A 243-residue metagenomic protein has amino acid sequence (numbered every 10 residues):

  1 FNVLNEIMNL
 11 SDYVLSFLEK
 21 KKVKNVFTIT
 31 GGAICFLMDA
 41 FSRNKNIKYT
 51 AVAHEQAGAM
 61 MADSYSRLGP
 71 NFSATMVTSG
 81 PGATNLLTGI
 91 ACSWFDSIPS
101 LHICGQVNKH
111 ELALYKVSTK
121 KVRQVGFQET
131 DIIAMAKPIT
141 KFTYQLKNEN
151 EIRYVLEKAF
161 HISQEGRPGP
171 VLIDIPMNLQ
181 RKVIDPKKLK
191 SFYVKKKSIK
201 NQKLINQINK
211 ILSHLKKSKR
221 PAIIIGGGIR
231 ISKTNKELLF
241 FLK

Functional and structural regions predicted by a protein language model:
L4-K243: N-terminal alpha/beta PP-like core and its mobile active-site loop of ThDP/TPP-dependent enzymes
